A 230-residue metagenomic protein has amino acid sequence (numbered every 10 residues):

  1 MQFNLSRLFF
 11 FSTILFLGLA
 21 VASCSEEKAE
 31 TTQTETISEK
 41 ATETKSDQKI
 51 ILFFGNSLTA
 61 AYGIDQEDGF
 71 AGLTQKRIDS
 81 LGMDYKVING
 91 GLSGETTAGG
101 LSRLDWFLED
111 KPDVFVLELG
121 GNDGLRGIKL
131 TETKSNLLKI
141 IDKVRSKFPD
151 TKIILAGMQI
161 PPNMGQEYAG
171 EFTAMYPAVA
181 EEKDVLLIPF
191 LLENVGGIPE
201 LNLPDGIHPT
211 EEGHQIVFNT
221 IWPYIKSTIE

Functional and structural regions predicted by a protein language model:
Q2-F11: Bacterial N-terminal signal peptides that target proteins for export
L19-S23: C-terminal motif of bacterial Sec signal peptides marking the signal peptidase cleavage site
E26: Short, conserved catalytic or interaction motifs in soluble domains
T31-S93, R103-K111: Serine-esterase "nucleophile elbow" of acetyl-processing enzymes
L58-A61, D65, G91-E95, N122-G124 (+1 more regions): Short histidine/acidic/glycine/proline-rich micro-motifs that form metal- and phosphate-coordinating active-site loops
L101-E230: Alpha-helical cap/lid subdomain in secreted, periplasmic, or secretory-pathway luminal O-acyl-processing enzymes
